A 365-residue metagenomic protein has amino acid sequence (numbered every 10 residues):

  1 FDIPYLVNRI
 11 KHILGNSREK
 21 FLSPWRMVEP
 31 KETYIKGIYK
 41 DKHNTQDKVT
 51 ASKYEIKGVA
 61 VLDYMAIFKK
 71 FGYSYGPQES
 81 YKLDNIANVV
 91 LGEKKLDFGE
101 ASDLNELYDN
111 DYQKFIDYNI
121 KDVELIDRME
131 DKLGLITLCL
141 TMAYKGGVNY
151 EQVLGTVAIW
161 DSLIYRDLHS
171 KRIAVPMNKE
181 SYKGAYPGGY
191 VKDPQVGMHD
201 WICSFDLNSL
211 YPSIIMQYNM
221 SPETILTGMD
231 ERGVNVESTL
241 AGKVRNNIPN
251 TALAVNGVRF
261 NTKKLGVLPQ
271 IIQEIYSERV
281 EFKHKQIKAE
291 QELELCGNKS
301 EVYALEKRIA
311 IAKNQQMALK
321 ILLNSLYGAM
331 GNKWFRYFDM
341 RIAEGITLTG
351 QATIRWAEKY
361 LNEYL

Functional and structural regions predicted by a protein language model:
I3, I10-H12, S17-V123: Active-site-proximal helix-loop-helix substrate-binding element of RNase H-like nuclease domains
N8, Y73-G76, Y81-G92, G197-C203 (+4 more regions): Feature marking long nucleic-acid-engaging regions of large polymerase/nuclease enzymes
L14-L22, N219-D230: Cytochrome P450 catalytic domain signature, combining two hallmark sequence patches
N105-P222, G228-M229, K299-Y360: Common nucleic-acid-contacting/processivity interface regions adjacent to the catalytic cores of nucleic-acid enzymes
G228-R245, T251-A252: Compact, glycine/acidic-enriched structural inserts
T251-F335: Active-site cores of enzymes that catalyze phosphoryl transfer or operate on phosphate-rich substrates
L361-L365: Short, intrinsically disordered, charge-balanced linker/junction segments flanking boundaries in proteins
